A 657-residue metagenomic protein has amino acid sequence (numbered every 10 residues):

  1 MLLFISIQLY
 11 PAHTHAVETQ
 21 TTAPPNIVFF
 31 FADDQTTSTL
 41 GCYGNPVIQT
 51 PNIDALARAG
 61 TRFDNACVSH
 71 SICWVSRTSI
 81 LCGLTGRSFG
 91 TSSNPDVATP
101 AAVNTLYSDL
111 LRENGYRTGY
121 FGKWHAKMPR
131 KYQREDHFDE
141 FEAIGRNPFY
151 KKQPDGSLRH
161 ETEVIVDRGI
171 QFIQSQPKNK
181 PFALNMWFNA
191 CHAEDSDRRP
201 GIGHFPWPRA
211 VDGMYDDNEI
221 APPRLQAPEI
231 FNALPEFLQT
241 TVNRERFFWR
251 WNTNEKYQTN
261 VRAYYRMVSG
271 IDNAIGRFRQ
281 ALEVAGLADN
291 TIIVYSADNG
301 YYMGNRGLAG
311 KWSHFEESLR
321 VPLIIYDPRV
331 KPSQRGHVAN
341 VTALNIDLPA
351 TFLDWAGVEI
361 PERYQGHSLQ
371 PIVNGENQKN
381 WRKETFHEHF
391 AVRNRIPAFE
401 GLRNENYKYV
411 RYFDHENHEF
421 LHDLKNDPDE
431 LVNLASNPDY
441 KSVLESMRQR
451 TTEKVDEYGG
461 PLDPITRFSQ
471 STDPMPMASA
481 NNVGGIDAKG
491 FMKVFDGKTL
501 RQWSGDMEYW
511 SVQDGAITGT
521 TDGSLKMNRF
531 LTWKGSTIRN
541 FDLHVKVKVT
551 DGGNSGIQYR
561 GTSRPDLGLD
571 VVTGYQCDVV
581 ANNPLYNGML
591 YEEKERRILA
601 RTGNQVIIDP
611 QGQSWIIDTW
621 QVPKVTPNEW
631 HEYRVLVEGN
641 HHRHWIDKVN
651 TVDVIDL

Functional and structural regions predicted by a protein language model:
M1-Q8: Bacterial N-terminal signal peptides
L9, H13-F413, N417-F420, P428-D456 (+2 more regions): Formylglycine-dependent sulfatase
Y43-P46, S92, F121-W124, N147 (+22 more regions): Compositionally biased, intrinsically disordered low-complexity regions
K425: Residues forming the ATP-binding cleft of Hanks-type serine/threonine protein kinase domains
Q449-T452, I465, S469, G515 (+2 more regions): Residue-level signal for alpha-helical context at structural boundaries
L462-Q470, V580-N582: Glycine-rich beta-strand-turn "strand-cap" elements at beta-sheet edges
A480-L657: Carbohydrate-interacting regions of secretory-pathway proteins
